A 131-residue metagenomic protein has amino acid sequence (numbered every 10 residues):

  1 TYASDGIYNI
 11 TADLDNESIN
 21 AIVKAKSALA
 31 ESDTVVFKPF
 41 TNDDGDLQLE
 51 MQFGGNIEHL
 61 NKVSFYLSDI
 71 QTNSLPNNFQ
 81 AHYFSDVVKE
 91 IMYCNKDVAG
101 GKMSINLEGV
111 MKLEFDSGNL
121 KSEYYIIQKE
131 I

Functional and structural regions predicted by a protein language model:
T1-A3: Hydrophobic alpha-helical segments and helix pairs
D5-I131: DNA polymerase processivity clamps
